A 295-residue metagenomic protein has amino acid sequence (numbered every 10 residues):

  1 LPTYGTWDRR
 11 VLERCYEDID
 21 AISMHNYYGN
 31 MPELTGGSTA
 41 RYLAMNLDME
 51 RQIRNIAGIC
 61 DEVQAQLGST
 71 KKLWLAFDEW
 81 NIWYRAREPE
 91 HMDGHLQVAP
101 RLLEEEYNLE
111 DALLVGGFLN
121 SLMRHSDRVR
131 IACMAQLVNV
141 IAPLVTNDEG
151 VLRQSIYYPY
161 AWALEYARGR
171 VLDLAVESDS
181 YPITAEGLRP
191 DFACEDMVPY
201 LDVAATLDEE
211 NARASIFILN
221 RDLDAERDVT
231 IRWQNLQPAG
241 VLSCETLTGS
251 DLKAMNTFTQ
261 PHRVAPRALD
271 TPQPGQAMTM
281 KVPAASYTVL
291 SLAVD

Functional and structural regions predicted by a protein language model:
L1-D8, Y28-L34, N81-R87, V138-L144 (+5 more regions): Flexible loop/turn segments at secondary-structure boundaries
L1-G5, R51-I82, R128-N139: Aromatic-lined carbohydrate-recognition surfaces of secreted/lumenal glycan-active proteins
D8-E50, L73, D78-W83, M92-P100 (+2 more regions): Aromatic- and acid-rich polysaccharide-binding/catalytic face of secreted or lumenal carbohydrate-active enzymes
I22, I56, E79, A132 (+4 more regions): Conserved, mostly hydrophobic/aromatic
L75-L201, A212: Aromatic/acidic polysaccharide-binding cleft in carbohydrate-active enzymes
D196-P238, C244, T288-V289: Carbohydrate-binding surface patches
L236-M278, V282: Acidic, Ser/Thr/Pro-rich beta/coil linker or hinge segments at domain junctions
M280-L292: Short Pro-Gly-centered flexible turn/kink motifs
